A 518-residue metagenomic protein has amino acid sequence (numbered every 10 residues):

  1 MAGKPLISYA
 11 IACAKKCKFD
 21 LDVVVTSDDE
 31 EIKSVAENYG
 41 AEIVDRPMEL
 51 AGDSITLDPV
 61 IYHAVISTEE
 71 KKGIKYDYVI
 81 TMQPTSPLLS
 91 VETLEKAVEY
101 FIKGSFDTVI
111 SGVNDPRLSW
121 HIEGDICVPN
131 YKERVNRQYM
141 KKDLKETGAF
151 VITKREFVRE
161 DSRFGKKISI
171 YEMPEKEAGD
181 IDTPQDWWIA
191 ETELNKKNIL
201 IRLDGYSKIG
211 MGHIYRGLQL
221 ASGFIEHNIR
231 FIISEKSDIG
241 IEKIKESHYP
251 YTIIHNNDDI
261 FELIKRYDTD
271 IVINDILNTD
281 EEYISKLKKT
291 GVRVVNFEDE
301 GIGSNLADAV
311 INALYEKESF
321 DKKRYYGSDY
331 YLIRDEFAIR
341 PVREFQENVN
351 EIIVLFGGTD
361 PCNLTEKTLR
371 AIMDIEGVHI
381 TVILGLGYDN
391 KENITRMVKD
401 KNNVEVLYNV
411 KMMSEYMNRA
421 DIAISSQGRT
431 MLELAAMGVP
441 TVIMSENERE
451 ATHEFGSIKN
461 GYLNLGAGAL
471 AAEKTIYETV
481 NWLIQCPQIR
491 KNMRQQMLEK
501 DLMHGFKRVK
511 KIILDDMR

Functional and structural regions predicted by a protein language model:
M1-T26: N-terminal glycine-rich phosphate-binding loop and ensuing alpha1 helix
E30-I80, L88-K96, H255-D268, N278-T279 (+1 more regions): Short phosphate-binding loop-to-helix
P59, H63, S86-P174: Conserved core of the sugar-phosphate nucleotidyltransferase
F164-D182, D186-I189, A307-C362, N390-E392: A nucleotide-sugar donor-handling region in carbohydrate enzymes
T183, L502-R518: C-terminal alpha-helical cap of glycosyltransferases
S237, N350-R419: Donor-nucleotide binding loops and adjacent catalytic segments primarily of GT-B fold Leloir glycosyltransferases
N418-R429, V439: Acidic donor-binding loop of glycosyltransferase active sites
Q488-M503: A short, well-ordered alpha-helix in the C-terminal region of glycosyltransferases
